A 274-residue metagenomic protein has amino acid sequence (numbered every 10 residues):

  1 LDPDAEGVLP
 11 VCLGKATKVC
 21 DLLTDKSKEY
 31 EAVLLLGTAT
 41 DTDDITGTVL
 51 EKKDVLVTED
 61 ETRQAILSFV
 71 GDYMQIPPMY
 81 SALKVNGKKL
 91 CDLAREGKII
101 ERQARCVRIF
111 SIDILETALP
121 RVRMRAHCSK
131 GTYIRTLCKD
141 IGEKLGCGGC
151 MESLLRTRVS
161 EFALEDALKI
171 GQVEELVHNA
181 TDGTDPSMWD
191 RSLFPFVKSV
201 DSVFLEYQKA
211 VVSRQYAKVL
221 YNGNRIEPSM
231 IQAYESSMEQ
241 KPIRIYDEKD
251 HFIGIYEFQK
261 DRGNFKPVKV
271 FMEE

Functional and structural regions predicted by a protein language model:
L1, K144, G148-E274: Accessory RNA 3′-end/elbow-binding domains used by RNA modification enzymes
L1-E6, K15-E174, F258, N264 (+1 more regions): Non-catalytic RNA-recognition surface used by pseudouridine synthases
V11: Phosphate-centric recognition/catalysis
